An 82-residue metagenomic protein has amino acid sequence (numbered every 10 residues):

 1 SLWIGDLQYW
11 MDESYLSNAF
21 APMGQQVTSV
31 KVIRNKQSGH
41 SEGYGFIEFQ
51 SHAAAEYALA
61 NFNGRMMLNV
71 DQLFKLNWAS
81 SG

Functional and structural regions predicted by a protein language model:
S1-W78: Canonical RRM/RBD RNA-binding surface and closely related RRM-like beta-sheet modules in eukaryotic RNA-binding proteins
